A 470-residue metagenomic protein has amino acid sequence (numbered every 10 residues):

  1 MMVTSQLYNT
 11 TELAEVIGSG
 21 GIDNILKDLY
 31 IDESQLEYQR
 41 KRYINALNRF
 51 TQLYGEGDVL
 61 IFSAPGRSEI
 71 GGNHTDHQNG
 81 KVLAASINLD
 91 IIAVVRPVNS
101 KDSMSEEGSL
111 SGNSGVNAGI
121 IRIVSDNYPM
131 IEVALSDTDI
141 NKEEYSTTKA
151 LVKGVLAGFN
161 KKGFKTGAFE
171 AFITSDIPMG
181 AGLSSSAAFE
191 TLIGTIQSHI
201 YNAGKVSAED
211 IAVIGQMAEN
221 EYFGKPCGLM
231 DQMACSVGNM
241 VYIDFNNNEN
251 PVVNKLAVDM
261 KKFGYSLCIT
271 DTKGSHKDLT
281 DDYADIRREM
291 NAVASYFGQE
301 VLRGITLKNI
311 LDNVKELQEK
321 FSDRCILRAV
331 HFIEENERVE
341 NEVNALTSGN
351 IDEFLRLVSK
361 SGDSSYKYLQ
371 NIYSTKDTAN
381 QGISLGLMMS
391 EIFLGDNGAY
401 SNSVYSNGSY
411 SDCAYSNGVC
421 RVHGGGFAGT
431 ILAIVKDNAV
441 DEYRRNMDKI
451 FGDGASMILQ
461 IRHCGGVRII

Functional and structural regions predicted by a protein language model:
M1-R67, I92, G115-K142, Y242-R421 (+1 more regions): C-terminal nucleotide
K81-N99, V237: Structural signature of FAD isoalloxazine-binding scaffolds in flavoprotein oxidoreductases
S86-L89, L183-A203, L432-K436: DPxDG-like acidic metal-binding loop motif
L156-P178: Glycine- and acidic-rich phosphate- and metal-coordinating loops
K161-F169, Q197-I211, D437-I450: Phosphate-handling active-site elements
A203-P251, S361, L387-F393, C420-G426 (+1 more regions): Alpha/beta catalytic cores of group-transfer enzymes, especially the acyltransferase/condensing modules of polyketide
